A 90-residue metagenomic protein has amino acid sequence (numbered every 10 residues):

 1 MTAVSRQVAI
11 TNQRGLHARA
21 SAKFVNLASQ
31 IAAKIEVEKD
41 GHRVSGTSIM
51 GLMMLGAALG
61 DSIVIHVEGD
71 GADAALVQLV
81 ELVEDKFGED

Functional and structural regions predicted by a protein language model:
T2-A3, D70: Short, glycine- and charge-enriched coil/turn segments that flank and shape catalytic ligand pockets
A3-Q7, S62-V64: Intrinsic-disorder/low-complexity, polar/charged segments enriched in Ser/Thr/Lys/Arg/Asp/Glu/Gln
A9-M50, M54-L59: Compact, glycine-rich, soluble single-domain proteins
A58-D90: C-terminal structural segments of small proteins and small subunits
